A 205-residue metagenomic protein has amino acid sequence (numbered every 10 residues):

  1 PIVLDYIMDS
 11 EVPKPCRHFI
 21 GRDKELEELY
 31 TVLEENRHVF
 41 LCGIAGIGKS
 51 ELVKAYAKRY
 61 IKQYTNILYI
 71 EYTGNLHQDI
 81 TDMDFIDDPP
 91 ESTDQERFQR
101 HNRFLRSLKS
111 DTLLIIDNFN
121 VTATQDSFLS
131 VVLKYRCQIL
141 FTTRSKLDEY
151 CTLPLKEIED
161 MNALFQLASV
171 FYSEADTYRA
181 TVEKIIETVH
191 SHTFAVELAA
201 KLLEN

Functional and structural regions predicted by a protein language model:
P1-H18, T31: Defense-system signaling and execution modules centered on TIR/cGAS-STING-like, death/scaffold domains and their
Y6, L52, Y56, D126-V131 (+1 more regions): A short acidic, amphipathic alpha-helical/loop segment
P15-I20, K24-V32, R37-K109: Post-nucleotide-binding-loop coupling segment downstream of the phosphate-binding loop, primarily in RecA-like P-loop
E35, F119-Q125, S145-K146: Short beta->alpha connector loops
R37-L41, T112-I116, I139: Generic beta-sheet signal
E51, D82-M83, V131-L198, L202: Alpha-helical sensor/transducer elements of the RecA-like P-loop NTPase core
E71, I116, T143-R144: Short beta-strand/turn micro-motifs composed of small residues that flank or help shape donor/cofactor-binding pockets
F104-T124: Conserved P-loop NTPase "ATPase switch" module shared by AAA+ and STAND
